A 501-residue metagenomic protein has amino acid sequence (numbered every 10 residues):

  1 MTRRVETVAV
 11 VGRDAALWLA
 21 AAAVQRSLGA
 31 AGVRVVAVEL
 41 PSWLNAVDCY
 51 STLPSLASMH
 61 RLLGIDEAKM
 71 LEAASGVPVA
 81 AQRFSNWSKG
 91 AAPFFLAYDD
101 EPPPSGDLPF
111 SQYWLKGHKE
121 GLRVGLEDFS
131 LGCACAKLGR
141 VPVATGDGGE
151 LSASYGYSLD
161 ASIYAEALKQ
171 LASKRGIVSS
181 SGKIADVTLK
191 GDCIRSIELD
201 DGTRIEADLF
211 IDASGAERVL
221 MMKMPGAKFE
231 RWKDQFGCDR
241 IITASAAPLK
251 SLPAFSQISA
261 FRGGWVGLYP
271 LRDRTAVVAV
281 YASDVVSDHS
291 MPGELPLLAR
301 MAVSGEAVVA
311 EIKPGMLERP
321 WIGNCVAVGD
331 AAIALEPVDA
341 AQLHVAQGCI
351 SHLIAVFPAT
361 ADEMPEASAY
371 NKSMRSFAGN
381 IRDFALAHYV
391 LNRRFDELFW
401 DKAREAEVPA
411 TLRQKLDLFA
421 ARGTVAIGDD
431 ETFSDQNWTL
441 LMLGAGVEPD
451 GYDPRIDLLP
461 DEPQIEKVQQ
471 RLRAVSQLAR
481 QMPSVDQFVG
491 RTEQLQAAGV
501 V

Functional and structural regions predicted by a protein language model:
E6-V33: N-terminal Rossmann-like FAD-binding beta1-loop-alpha1 element of flavoenzymes
Q25-D48: Glycine-rich FAD pyrophosphate-binding loop
V47-C133: Dinucleotide-binding Rossmann-like beta1-alpha1 core, especially the glycine-rich loop that anchors the ADP
F94-D186: Conserved N-terminal helical subregion
G148-P292: Predominantly flavin-linked oxidoreductase catalytic cores and closely associated redox partners
F261-E311, I333-H344, V356-A359, E363: Conserved FAD/dinucleotide-binding core of flavoprotein oxidoreductases
G315-I381: Conserved mid-domain beta->alpha element of the FAD-binding
A359-V501: Long, low-complexity C-terminal extensions of enzymes
